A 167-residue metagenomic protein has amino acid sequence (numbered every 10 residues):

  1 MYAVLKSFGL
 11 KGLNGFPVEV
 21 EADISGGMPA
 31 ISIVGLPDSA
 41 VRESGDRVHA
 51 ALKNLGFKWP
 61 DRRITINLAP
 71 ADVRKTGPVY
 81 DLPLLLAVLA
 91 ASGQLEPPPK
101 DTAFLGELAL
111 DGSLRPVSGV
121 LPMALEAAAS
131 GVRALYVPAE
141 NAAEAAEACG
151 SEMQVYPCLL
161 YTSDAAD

Functional and structural regions predicted by a protein language model:
M1-S163: Peripheral, non-AAA+ core regions of ATP-driven protein-machinery
A165-D167: Positively charged, low-complexity/disordered segments
